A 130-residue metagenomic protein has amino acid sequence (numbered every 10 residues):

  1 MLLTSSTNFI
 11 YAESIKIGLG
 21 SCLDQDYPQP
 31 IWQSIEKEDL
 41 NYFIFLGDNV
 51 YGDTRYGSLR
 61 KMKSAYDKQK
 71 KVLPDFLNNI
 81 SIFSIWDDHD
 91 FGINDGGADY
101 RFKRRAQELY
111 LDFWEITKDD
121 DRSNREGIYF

Functional and structural regions predicted by a protein language model:
M1-S6: Bacterial N-terminal signal peptides
F9-I10: Cleavable N-terminal signal peptides
E13-P30, E36-F130: Active-site neighborhood of divalent metal-dependent phosphoester/pyrophosphate hydrolases
